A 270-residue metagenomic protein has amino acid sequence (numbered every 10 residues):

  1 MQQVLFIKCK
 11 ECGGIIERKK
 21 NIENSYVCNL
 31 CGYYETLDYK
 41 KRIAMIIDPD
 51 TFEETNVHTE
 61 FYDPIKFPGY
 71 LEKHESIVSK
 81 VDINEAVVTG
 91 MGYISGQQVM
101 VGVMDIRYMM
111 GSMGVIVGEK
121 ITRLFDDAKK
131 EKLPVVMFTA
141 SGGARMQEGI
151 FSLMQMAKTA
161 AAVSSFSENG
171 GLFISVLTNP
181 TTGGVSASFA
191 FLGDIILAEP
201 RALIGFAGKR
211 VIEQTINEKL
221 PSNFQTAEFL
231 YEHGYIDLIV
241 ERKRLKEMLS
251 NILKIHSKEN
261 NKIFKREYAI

Functional and structural regions predicted by a protein language model:
M1-N84, M91-I94, I252-I270: Intrinsically disordered, low-complexity segments enriched in small/flexible residues
L5-K8, V27, Y39-R42, V117-K120 (+6 more regions): General structural feature for long, well-ordered alpha-helical segments within catalytic domains of soluble enzymes
K8, V27, M91, M100-G102 (+5 more regions): Structured core elements
E23, D38, I116, G184 (+1 more regions): Charged, alpha-helix-enriched surfaces in structured cytosolic catalytic cores of large nucleotide-utilizing machines
E35, K41, M45, D50-E53 (+17 more regions): Flexible, active-site-adjacent loop/turn segments at secondary-structure boundaries
V88-S167, I174: Cleft-lining beta-strand/loop regions that shape enzyme active-site pockets
G142-N260: Conserved catalytic cores of soluble enzyme domains, especially glycine-rich substrate-binding beta-alpha loops
